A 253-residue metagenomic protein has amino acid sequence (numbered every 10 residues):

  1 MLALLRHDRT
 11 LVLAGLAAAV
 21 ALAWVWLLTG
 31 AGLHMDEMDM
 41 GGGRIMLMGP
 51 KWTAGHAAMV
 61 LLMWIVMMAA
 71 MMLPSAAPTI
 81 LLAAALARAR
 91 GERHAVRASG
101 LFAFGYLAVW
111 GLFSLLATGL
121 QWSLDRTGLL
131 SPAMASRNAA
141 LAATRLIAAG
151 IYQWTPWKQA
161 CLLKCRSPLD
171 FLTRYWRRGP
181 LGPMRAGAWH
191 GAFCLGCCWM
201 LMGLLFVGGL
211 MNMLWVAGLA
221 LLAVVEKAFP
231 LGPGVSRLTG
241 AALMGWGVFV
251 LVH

Functional and structural regions predicted by a protein language model:
M1-V66, A89-R90, D125, L129-M134 (+2 more regions): Histidine-/acidic- and/or cysteine-rich, low-complexity loops and terminal segments associated with membrane
L2, W52, L61-L107: Juxtamembrane transmembrane-helix termini in multi-pass membrane transport proteins
R6-R9, L222-G245: Interfacial loop-to-transmembrane junctions
A17-A21, A58-I65, A69, G100 (+5 more regions): Hydrophobic, lipid-facing residues on alpha-helical transmembrane segments of integral membrane proteins
A17-L22, S236-H253: Final/C-terminal transmembrane alpha-helix of multipass membrane proteins
G55-M72, A135-I151: Alpha-helical transmembrane segments
G111-L130, A139-S167: Transmembrane alpha-helix/helix-exit interface in multi-pass inner-membrane proteins
Y152-A160, G182-L210: Alpha-helical transmembrane segments of helical membrane proteins, especially in multi-pass transport, channel
